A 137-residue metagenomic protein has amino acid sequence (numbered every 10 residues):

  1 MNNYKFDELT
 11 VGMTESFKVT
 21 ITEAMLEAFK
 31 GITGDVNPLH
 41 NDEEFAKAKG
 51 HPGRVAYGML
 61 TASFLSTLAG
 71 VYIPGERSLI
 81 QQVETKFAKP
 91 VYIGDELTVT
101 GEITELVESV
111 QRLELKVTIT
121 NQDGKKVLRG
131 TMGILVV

Functional and structural regions predicted by a protein language model:
M1-S78: Hot-dog-fold acyl-thioester-processing enzymes
N2-V11, V91-V137: HotDog/MaoC-like acyl-thioester-processing domains
S16, I80-Q82, E114, R129: Hydrophobic residues on conserved beta-strands that form the core of alpha/beta folds
S16-T20, K86, E102, G133-L135: Generic structural detector for well-ordered beta-strands
A28, F45, Q81, V110-Q111 (+1 more regions): Sparse recognition of residues in long alpha-helices and their boundaries
K30, R54, K86-K89, R112: Basic side chains
P38, P74, P90, V136-V137: Proline-rich low-complexity regions
A69-D95, V99: Mid-chain, well-packed structural core segment of small domains
